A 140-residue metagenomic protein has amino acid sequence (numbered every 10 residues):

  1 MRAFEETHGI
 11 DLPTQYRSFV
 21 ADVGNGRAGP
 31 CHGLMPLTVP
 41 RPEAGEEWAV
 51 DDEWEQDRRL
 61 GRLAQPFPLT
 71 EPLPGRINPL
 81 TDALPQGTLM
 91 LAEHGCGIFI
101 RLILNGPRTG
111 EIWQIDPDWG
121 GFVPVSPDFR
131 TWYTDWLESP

Functional and structural regions predicted by a protein language model:
M1-E93: A surface-exposed partner-binding patch
G26, G97, G106-R108: Short loop/turn segments at secondary-structure transitions that flank enzyme active sites
C31, N105-G106, R130: Basic, Gly/Ser/Thr-rich N-terminal segments that form RNA-phosphate-binding interfaces in CRISPR RAMP
L89, I98-N105: Short, surface-exposed beta-strand/loop micro-motifs that present aromatic residues
F99-L102, G110-E111, F122-V123: Short helix/loop capping segments that flank catalytic or ligand/cofactor-binding pockets
P107-E111, I115: A glycine-centered loop/beta-turn motif at secondary-structure junctions
D116-G121: Short, solvent-exposed aromatic-acidic interface loops
F122-P140: Compact, glycine/acidic-enriched structural inserts
